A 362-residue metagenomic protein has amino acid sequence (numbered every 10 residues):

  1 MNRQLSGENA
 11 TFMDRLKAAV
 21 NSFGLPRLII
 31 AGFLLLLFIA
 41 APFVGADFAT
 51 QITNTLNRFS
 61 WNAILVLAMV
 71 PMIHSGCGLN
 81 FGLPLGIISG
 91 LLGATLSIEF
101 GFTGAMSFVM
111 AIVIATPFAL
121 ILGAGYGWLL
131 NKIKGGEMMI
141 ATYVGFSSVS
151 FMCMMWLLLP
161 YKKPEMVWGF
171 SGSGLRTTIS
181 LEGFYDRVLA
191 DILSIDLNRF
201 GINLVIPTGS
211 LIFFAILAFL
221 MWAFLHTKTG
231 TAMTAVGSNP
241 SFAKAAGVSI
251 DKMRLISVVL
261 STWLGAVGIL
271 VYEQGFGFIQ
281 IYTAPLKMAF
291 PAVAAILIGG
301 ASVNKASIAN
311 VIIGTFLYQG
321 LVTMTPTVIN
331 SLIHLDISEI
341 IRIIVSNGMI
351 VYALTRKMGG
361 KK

Functional and structural regions predicted by a protein language model:
M1-L37, S238-A245, S249-K252, G314 (+1 more regions): Cytosolic-side transmembrane-helix boundaries in multi-pass membrane proteins
I29-A41, M69, F146-C153, S210-W222 (+4 more regions): Hydrophobic core segments of alpha-helical transmembrane domains in multi-pass membrane transport and ion-translocation
T50-F100, L120, A124-G135, I296-K305 (+1 more regions): Single transmembrane alpha-helix segments in multi-pass membrane proteins
G86-G90, A141-S147, I308-L321: Central hydrophobic cores of alpha-helical transmembrane segments in multi-pass integral membrane proteins
T103-V149, Y318: Alpha-helical transmembrane segments within multi-pass membrane transporters and channels
S148-L225, H334-S338: Transmembrane helix-bundle core of multi-pass membrane transporters and related energy-transducing complexes
G201-Q280: Helix-loop-helix "hairpin" substructures at the membrane interface of multi-pass membrane proteins
V259-I343: Transmembrane alpha-helical segments in multi-pass inner-membrane proteins
